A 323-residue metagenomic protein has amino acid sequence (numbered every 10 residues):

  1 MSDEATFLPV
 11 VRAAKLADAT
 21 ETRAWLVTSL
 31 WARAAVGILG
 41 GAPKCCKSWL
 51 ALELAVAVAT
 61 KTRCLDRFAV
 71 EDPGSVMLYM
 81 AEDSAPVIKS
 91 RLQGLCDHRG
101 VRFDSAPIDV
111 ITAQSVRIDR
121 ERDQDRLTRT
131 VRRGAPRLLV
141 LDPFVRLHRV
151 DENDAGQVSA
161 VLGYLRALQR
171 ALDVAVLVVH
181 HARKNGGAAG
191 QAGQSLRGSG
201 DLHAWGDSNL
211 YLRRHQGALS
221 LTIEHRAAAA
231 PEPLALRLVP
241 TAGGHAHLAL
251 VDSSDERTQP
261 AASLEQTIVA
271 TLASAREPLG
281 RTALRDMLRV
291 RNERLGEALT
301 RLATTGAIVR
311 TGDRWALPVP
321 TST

Functional and structural regions predicted by a protein language model:
D3-L26: N-terminal pre-Walker A segment at the start of P-loop NTPase domains
E21-T22, L26-V27, R63, E71-G156 (+7 more regions): Conserved inter-motif catalytic segment of the P-loop NTP-binding fold
W31, A55, L78, D142 (+4 more regions): Conserved RecA-like P-loop NTPase ATPase core
R33-G37, G74: Pre-Walker A (Motif I) flank of P-loop NTPase domains
I38-L39, K44, S48-W49, L138 (+1 more regions): Phosphate-binding/switch region of NTP-binding enzymes
L50, L54: Hydrophobic positions on the alpha1 helix immediately C-terminal to the Walker A/P-loop
L65-E71, G186-G187: Short helix/loop segment immediately N-terminal to the Walker
R132-A135, R170-L172, H215-T323: C-terminal regions of RecA-like/P-loop NTPase motor modules
